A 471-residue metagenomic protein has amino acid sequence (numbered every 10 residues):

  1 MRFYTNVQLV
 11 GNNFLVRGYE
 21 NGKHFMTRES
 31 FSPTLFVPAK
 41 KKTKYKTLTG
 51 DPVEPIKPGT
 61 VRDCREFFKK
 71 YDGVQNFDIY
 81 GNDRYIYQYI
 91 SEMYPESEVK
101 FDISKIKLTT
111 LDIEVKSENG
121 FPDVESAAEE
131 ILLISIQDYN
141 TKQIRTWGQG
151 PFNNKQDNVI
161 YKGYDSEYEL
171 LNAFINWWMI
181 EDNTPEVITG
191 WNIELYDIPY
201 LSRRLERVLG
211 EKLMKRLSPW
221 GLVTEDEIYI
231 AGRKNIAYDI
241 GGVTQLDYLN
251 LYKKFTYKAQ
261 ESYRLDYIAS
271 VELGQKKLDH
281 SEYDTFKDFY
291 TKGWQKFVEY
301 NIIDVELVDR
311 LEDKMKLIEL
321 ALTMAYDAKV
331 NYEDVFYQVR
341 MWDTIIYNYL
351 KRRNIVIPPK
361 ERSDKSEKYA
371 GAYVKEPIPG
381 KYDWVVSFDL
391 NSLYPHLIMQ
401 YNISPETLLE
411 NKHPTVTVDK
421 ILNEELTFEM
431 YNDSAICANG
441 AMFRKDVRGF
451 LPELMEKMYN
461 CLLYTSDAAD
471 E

Functional and structural regions predicted by a protein language model:
F3-Y45, Y94-N183, V187: Conserved RNase H-like, two-metal-ion catalytic cores of nucleic-acid enzymes
T43-T109, I113-G120: Long, highly charged low-complexity segments
E118-F121, R145-T146, I198-P199, K254-T256 (+6 more regions): Short helix/loop capping segments that flank catalytic or ligand/cofactor-binding pockets
G120-D157, L393-L463: Metal-dependent catalytic core segments for phosphate chemistry
W147-A259: Conserved DEDDh/DEDDy metal-dependent 3′-5′ exonuclease domain
D182-Y196, G242-Q338: Acidic, Mg2+-coordinating catalytic module of metal-dependent nucleases/exonucleases that use a two-metal-ion mechanism
D284-P405, N411: Common nucleic-acid-contacting/processivity interface regions adjacent to the catalytic cores of nucleic-acid enzymes
Y464-E471: Conserved small/polar residues in nucleotide/adenosyl-binding loops
